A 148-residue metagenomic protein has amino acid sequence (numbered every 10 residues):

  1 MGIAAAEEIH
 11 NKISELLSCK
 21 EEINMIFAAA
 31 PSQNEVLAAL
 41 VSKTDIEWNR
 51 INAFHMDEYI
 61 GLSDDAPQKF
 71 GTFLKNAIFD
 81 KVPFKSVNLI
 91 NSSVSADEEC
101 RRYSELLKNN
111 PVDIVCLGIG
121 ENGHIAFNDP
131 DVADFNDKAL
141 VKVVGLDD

Functional and structural regions predicted by a protein language model:
M1-M25, D97: N-terminal glycine-/serine-/threonine-rich phosphate-binding loop
S14-T44: Glycine-rich N-terminal segment of FAD-binding domains in flavoprotein oxidoreductases, spanning the beta-loop-helix
I23-I26, P31-S32, L106-V132: A glycine-rich beta-strand to alpha-helix segment that forms a phosphate/ribose-binding loop at ligand/cofactor sites
A29, M56-E58, I90-S93, I119 (+2 more regions): Fold-independent oxyanion-binding glycine-rich loops and adjacent beta-strand/coil segments at enzyme active sites
L40-D45, I78, D129-D131: Active-site catalytic pocket residues across diverse enzymes, especially alpha/beta-hydrolases
E47-C116: Ligand-binding beta-strand-loop-alpha-helix segment within the catalytic cores of soluble metabolic enzymes
A126-D148: Class I SAM-dependent methyltransferase SAM-binding "motif I" and its flanking Rossmann-like core
